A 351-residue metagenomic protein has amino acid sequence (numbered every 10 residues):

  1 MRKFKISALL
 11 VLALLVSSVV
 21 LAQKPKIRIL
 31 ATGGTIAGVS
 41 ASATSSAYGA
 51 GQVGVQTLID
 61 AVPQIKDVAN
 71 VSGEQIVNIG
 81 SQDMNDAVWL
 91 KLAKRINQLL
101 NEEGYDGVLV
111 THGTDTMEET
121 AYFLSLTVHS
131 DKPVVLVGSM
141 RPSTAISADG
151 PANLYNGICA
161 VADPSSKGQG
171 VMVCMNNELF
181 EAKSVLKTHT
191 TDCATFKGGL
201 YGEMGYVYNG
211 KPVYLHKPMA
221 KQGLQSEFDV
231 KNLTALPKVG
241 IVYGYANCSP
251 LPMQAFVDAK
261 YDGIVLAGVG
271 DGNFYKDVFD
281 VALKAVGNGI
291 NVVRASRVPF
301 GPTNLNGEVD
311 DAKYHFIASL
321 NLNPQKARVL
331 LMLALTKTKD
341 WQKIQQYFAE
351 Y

Functional and structural regions predicted by a protein language model:
M1-L9: Bacterial N-terminal signal peptides that target proteins for export
A8-S18: Bacterial N-terminal signal peptides
A22-Q98, D280, P324: ATP/NTP phosphate-donor binding region
K24, L30, G54, L58-I65 (+2 more regions): Accessory alpha-helical/coil subdomains and C-terminal extensions that flank or cap enzyme catalytic cores
V110-K132, F274-L283: Short Gly/Thr/Asp-enriched flexible loops that form oxyanion-binding sites at enzyme active sites
A121-A152, I158-A162, G287-S296: Short, acidic/small-residue loops that bind anionic groups at enzyme active sites
V137-Y208: Internal gly/pro-rich beta-alpha loop/helix module that stabilizes soluble enzyme cofactors or their anionic handles
D271-Y351: C-terminal non-catalytic interaction/assembly regions of soluble proteins
